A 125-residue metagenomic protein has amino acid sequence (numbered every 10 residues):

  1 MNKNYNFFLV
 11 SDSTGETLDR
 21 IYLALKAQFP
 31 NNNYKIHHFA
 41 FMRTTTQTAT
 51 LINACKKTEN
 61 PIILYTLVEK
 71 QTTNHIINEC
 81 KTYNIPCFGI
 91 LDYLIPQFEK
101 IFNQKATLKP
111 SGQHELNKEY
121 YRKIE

Functional and structural regions predicted by a protein language model:
M1-L25: N-terminal accessory targeting/assembly segments
K3-N6, N32-Y34, K56-P61: Short, surface-exposed connector motifs at secondary-structure boundaries
V10-S13, F41, Y65-K70, D92: Structural motif
A24-N33: Short helix-loop-beta junction
N32-N33, H37, T73, N78-C87 (+1 more regions): Non-catalytic terminal and connector segments of soluble metabolic enzymes
H37-T66, H75-C80: Metallocofactor- and cofactor-centric catalytic cores in central/energy metabolism, strongly enriched
P61-C80, S111-E125: Extended, charge-rich low-complexity interaction segments
I85-E125: Long, charge-dense
